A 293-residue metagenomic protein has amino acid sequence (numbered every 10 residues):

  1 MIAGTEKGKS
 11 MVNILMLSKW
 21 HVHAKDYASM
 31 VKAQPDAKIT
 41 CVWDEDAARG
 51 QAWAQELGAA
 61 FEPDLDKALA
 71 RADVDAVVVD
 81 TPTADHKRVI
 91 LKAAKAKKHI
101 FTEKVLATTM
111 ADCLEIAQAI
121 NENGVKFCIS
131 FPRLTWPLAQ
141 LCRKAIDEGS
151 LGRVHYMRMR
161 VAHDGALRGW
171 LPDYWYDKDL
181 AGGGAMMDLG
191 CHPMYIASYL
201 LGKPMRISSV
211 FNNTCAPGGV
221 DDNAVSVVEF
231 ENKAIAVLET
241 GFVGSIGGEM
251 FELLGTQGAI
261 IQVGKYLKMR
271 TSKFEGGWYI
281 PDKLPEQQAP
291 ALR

Functional and structural regions predicted by a protein language model:
I2-E56: N-terminal Rossmann-like dinucleotide-binding module
M16, P63, F101-T102, F127-I129 (+1 more regions): Hydrophobic residues in well-ordered beta-strands that form the structural core
V22, L134-P217: Predominantly a Rossmann-like dinucleotide-binding segment in NAD(P)-dependent oxidoreductases
D46, L57-A119: Beta-loop-alpha module in the N-terminal Rossmann-like domain of NAD(P)-dependent dehydrogenases, especially those
E115-R133, R153-Y156: Rossmann-fold dehydrogenase core element
P132, E252-R293: C-terminal glycine/acidic-rich active-site capping loop/insertion
Y195-K268: Contiguous beta-strand/loop segments that form the cofactor/metal-binding neighborhood of enzyme cores
